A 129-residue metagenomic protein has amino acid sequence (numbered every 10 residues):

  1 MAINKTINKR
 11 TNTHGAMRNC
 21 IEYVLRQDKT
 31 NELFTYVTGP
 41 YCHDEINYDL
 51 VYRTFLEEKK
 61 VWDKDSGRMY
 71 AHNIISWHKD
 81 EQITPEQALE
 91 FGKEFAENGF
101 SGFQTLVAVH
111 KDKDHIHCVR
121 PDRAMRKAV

Functional and structural regions predicted by a protein language model:
M1-V129: N-terminal nicking endonuclease/strand-transfer module with a His-rich metal-binding environment and a catalytic Tyr
